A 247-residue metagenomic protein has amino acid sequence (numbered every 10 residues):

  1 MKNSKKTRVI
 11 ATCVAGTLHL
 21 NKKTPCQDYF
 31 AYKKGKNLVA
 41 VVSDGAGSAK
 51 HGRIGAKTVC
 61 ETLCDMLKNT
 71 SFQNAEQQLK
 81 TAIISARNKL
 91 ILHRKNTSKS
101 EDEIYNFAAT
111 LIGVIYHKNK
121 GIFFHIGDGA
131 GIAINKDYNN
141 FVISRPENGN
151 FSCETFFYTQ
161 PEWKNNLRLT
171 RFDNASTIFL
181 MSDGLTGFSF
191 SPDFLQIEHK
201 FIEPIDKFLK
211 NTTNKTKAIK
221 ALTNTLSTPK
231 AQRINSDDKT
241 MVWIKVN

Functional and structural regions predicted by a protein language model:
M1-N247: PP2C/PPM-type serine/threonine phosphatase catalytic domain
